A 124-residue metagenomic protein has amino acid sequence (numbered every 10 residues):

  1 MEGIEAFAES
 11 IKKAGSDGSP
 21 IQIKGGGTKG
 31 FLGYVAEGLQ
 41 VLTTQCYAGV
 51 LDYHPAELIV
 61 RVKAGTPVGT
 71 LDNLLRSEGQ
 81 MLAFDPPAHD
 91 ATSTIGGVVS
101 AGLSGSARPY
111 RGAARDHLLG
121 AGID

Functional and structural regions predicted by a protein language model:
M1-I21, T44-A91, V99-D124: N-terminal glycine-rich flavin-associated loop
I23-K29: Glycine-rich beta-strand-to-loop/alpha-helix junction loops that act as flexible
T28, T66, T94: Ser/Thr-centric signal marking residues that sit in or immediately flank functional binding/regulatory motifs
G30-A36, L51: Short glycine-biased active-site loop of nucleotidyltransferases that positions the nucleotide triphosphate and helps
Y34-L39, I95: A short, glycine/Asx- and small/polar-enriched loop/turn that sits immediately N-terminal to a beta-strand
